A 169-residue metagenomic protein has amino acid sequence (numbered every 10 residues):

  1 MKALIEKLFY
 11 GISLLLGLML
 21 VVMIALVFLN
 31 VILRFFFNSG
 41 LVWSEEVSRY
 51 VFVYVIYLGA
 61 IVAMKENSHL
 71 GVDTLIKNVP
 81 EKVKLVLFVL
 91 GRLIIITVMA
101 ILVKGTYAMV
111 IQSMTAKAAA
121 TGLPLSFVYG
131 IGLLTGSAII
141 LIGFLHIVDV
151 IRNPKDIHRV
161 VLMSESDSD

Functional and structural regions predicted by a protein language model:
M1-D169: Alpha-helical transmembrane segments and membrane-interface helix-loop junctions in multi-pass membrane proteins
